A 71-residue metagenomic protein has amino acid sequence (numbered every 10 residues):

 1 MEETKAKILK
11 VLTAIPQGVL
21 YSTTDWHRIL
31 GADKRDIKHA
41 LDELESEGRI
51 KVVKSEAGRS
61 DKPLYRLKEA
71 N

Functional and structural regions predicted by a protein language model:
M1-K5, V53-N71: Short, cationic-aromatic polyanion-contact patches
E3-Q17: Positively charged, polyanion-binding regions of nucleic-acid-associated proteins
Q17-I29: Short acidic, hydrophobic short linear motifs in intrinsically disordered regions
A32-E43: Short amphipathic alpha-helical interaction segments
E45-S55: A short, conserved structural fragment
